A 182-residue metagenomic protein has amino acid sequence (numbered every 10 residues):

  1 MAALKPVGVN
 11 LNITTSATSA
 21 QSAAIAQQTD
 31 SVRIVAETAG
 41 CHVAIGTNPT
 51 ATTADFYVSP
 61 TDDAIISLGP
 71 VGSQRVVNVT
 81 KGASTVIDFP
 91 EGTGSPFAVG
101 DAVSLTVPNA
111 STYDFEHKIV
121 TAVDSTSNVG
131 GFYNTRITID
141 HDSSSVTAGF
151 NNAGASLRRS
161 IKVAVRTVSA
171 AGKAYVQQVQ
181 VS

Functional and structural regions predicted by a protein language model:
M1-S22, S144, S169-S182: Short, intrinsically disordered N-terminal pre-domain segments
V7, Q28, E37-A39, D62 (+1 more regions): Repetitive beta-strand solenoid architecture
V9-Q28, P49-T52, K81-G94, A110-S111: Surface-exposed ligand/attachment interfaces on beta-rich extracellular proteins
L11-N12, A51-V71: Intrinsically disordered, low-complexity Pro/Gly/Ser/Thr-rich segments with frequent PxxP/GP/PP motifs and embedded
Q27-D30, D101: Short, solvent-exposed coil/turn segments at beta-strand boundaries
V32-T38, V165-T167: Asparagine-centered strand-capping/turn motif at beta-strand->loop junctions
E37-D55, Q177: Short, surface-exposed beta-strand/strand-loop-strand elements in extracellular ectodomains
P70-S182: Small/polar beta-strand repeat architecture
